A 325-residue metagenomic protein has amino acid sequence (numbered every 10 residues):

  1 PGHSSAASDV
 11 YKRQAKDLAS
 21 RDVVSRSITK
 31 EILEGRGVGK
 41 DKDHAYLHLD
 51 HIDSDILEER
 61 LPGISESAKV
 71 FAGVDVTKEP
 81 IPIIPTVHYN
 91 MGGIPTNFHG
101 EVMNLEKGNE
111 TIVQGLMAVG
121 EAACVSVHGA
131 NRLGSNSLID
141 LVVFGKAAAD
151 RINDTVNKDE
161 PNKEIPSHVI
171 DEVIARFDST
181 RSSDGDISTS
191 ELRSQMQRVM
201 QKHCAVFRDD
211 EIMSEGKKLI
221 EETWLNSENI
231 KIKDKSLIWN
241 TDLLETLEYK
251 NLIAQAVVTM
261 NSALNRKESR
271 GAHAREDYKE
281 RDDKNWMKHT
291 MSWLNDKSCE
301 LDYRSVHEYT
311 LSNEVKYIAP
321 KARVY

Functional and structural regions predicted by a protein language model:
P1-P82, R151-T155: An anion/pyrophosphate-binding glycine-rich loop and adjacent beta-alpha core in soluble alpha-beta enzymes
S4, R36-G39, T86, G108 (+1 more regions): A general structural signal for short secondary-structure junctions and capping/turn motifs
S8, K12-V23, Y89, E101-A118 (+1 more regions): Glycine- and aromatic-enriched mobile tails/lids
E31, L49-D50, E79, F98-H99 (+2 more regions): Fold-independent oxyanion-binding glycine-rich loops and adjacent beta-strand/coil segments at enzyme active sites
Y46-D50, P95, W293, D302: Residues in well-ordered beta-strands of folded domains
S67-Q114: FAD/FMN-dependent oxidoreductases across multiple families
